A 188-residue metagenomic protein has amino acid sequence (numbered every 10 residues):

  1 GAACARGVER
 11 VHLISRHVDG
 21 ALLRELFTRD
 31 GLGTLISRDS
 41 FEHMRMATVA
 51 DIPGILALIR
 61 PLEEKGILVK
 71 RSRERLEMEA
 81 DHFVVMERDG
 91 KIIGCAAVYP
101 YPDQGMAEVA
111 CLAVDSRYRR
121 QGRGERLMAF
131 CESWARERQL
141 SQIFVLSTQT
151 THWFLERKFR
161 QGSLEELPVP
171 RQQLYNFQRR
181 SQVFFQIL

Functional and structural regions predicted by a protein language model:
G1-K70, E74-R75, V98, R120: C-terminal catalytic "cap/lid" subdomain
E9, S141, R160: Short acidic/polar active-site loop segments enriched in Thr and Asp
K70-V114: A conserved beta-strand-loop-helix scaffold within acyl/acetyltransferase catalytic domains
L112-R119, Q149: A short, internal acetyl-CoA/4′-phosphopantetheine-binding micro-motif in the GNAT/acyltransferase core
Y118, G122-F130: Conserved acetyl-CoA pyrophosphate-binding loop and the N-cap/start of the following alpha-helix in GNAT-like
S133-T148: Conserved GNAT acetyl-CoA-binding A-motif
F144, R160-V183: Conserved catalytic-core motifs of GNAT/GCN5-like acyltransferases
F154-L155, F159: Conserved active-site tyrosine of GNAT-family acetyltransferases
